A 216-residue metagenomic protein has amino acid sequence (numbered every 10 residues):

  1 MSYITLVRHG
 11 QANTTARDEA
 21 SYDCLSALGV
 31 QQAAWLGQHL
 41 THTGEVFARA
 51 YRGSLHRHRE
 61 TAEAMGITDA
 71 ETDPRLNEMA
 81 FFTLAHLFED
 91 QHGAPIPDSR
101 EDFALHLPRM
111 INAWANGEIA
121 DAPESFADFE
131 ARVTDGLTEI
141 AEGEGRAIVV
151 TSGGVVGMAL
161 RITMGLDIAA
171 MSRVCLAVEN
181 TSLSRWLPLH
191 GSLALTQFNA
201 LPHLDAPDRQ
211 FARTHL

Functional and structural regions predicted by a protein language model:
I4, G143-T151: Generic beta-sheet signal
I4-A64, A122-T134: Loop-to-helix element that buttresses phosphate recognition and phosphoryl-transfer chemistry
W35-P108: Phosphate-coordination/substrate-recognition cap region in phosphate-metabolizing enzymes
T43-V46, I140-G145: Glycine-rich phosphate-binding loop signature in dinucleotide/nucleotide-binding domains
I67, E71, E78-E101, G143-R146 (+1 more regions): Acidic, low-complexity terminal tails and accessory targeting/binding regions of phosphate-metabolizing enzymes
P108-G143: Internal catalytic-core helix/loop-beta-alpha segment that presents or stabilizes conserved functional determinants
G153-G157: GST superfamily/GST-like fold recognition
